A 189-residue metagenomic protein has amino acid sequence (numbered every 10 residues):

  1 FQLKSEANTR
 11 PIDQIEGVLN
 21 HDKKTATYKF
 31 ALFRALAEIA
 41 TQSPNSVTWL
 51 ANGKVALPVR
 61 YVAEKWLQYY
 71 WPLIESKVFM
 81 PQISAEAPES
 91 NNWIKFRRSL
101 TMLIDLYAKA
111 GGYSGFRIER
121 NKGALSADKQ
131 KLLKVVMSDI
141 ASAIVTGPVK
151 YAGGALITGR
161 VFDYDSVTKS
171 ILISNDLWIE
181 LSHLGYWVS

Functional and structural regions predicted by a protein language model:
F1-S189: Mixed-charge, low-complexity interaction segments
